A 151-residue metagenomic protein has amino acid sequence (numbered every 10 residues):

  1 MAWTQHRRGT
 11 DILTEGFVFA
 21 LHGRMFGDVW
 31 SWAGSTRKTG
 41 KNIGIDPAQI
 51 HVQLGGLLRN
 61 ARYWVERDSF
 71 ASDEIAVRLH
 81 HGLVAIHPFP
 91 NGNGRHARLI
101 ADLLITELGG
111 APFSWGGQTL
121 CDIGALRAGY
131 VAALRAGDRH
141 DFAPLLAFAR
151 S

Functional and structural regions predicted by a protein language model:
M1-S151: FIC/Doc superfamily catalytic core
